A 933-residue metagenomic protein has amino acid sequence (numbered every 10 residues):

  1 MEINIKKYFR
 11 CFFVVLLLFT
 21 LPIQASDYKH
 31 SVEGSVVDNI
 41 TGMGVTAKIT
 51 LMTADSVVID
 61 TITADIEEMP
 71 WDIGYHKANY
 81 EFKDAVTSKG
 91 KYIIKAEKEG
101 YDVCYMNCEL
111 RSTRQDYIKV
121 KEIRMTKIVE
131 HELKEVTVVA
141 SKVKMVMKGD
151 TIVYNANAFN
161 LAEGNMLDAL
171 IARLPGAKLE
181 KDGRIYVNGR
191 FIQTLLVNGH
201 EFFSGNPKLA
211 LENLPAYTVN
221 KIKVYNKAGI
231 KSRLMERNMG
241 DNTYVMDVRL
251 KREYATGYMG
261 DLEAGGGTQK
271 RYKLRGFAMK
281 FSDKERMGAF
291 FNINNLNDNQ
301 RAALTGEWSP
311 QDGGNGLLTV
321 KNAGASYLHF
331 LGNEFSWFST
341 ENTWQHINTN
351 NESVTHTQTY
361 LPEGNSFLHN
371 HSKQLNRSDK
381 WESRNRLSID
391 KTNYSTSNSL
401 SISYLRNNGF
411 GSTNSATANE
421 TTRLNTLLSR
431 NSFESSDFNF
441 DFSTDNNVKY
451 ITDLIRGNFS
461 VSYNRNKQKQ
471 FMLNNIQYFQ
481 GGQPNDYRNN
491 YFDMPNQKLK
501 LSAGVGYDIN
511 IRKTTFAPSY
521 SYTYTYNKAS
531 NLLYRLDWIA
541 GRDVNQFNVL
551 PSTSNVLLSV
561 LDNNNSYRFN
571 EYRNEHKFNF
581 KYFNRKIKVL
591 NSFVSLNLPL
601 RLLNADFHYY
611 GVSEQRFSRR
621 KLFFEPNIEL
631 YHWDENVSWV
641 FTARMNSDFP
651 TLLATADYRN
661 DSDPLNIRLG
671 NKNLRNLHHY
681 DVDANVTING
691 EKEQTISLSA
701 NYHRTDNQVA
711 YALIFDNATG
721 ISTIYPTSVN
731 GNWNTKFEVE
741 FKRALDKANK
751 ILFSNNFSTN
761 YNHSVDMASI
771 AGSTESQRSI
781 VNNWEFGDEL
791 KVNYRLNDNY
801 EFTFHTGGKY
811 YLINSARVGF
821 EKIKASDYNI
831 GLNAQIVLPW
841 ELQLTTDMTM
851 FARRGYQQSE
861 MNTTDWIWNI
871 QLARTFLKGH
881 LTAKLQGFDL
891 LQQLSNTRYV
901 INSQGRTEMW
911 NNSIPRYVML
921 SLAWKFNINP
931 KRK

Functional and structural regions predicted by a protein language model:
I23-S31, S35-G42: Beta-strand-rich domain onsets/edges
V37, T50-M52, K95-E99, Q115-A158 (+4 more regions): Short, acidic, small-residue-rich periplasmic hinge/interaction motif at the N-terminus of Gram-negative outer-membrane
I40-A64, M147: Short, ordered, surface-exposed loop/turn motifs in non-cytosolic proteins
S56, H76-F82, K89-L110: A short, solvent-exposed loop/turn motif at the edges and junctions of modular extracellular/periplasmic domains
S56-N79: Short, acidic Ser/Thr/Gly-rich low-complexity loop/linker segments typical of extracellular and cell-surface proteins
T151-L174, D182, V187, V197-F202 (+1 more regions): Short, polar/charged loop or turn motifs at beta-strand boundaries
R184-G229, V245-R252: Periplasmic plug
G205-K208, A228-K270, K284-K933: Primarily recognizes Gram-negative and organellar outer-membrane beta-barrels
